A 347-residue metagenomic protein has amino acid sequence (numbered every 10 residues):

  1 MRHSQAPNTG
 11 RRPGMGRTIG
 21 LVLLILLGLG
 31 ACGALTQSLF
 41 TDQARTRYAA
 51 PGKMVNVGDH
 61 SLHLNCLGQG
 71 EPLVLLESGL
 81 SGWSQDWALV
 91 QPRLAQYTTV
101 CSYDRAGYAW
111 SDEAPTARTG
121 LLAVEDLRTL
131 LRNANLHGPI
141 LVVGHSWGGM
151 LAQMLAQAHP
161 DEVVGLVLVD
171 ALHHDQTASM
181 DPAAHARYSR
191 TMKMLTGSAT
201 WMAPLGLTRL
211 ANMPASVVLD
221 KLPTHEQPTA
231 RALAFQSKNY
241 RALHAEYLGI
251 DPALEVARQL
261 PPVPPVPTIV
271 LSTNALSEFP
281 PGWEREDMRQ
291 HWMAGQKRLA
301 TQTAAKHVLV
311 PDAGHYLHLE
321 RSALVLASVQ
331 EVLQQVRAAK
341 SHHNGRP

Functional and structural regions predicted by a protein language model:
R2-L73, Q96-T98, A294-K297, A304 (+1 more regions): Alpha/beta-hydrolase fold catalytic core
H60-W110: Conserved HGGG/HGGXW glycine-rich cap/lid loop of the alpha/beta-hydrolase fold
L67, R105-V143: Active-site loop/oxyanion-hole signature of alpha/beta-hydrolase fold enzymes
S84-A88, P92, W110-E113, L151 (+2 more regions): Short N-terminal helix/helix-N-cap motif within the alpha/beta-hydrolase-1
G120, V167-T301, K306: Flexible "cap/lid" subdomain of the alpha/beta-hydrolase fold that forms the substrate-access gate
H137-P182: Conserved hydrolase catalytic core segment
T301-P347: Catalytic active-site module of serine/aspartate enzymes centered on a nucleophile-bearing elbow/loop
